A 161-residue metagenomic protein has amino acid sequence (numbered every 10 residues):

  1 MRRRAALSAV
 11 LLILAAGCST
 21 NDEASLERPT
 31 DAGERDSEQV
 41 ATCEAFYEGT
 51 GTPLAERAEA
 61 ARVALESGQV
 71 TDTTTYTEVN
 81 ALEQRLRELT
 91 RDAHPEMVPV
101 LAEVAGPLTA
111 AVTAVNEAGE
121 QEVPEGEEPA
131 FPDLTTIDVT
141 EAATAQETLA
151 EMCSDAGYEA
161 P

Functional and structural regions predicted by a protein language model:
M1-L7: Bacterial N-terminal signal peptides that target proteins for export
I13-G17: C-terminal motif of bacterial Sec signal peptides marking the signal peptidase cleavage site
C18-D22, S154: Bacterial signal peptide processing site
N21-D72, A160: Immediate post-signal-peptide N-terminus of mature secreted/exported proteins
G49-A105, V112, V139-Q146: Alpha-helical segments in soluble extracytoplasmic regions
N116-A143: Polar/charged, Q/E/K-enriched amphipathic alpha-helical segments with strong coiled-coil propensity that act as
E147-P161: Short, low-complexity, Pro/Ser/Thr/Gly-rich segments in the mature regions of secreted, periplasmic
